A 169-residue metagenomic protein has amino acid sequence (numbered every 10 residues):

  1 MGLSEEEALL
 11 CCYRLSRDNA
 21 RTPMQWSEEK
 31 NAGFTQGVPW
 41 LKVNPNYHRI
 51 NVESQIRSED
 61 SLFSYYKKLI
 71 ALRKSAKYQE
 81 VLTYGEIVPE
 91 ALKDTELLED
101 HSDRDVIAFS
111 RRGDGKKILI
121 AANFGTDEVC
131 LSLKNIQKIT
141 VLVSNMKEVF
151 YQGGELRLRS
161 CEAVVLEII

Functional and structural regions predicted by a protein language model:
M1-I118, F124-E128: Loop/helix patches that line or flank the sugar-binding groove of alpha-linked glycan CAZymes
N31-A32, K147-F150, A163: A short acidic, often aromatic-flanked loop/helix-cap motif at beta-alpha or helix-coil junctions that lines enzyme
E96-D100, E148-Y151, L156: Short, exposed beta-strand/loop patches in secreted or surface proteins that constitute
V106-A108, I118-A122, T140-V141, E162-E167: Ordered hydrophobic segments in well-structured contexts
E128-M146: Beta-strand-rich binding/interaction modules
Q152-I169: C-terminal beta-strand-rich structural cap/linker in extracellular carbohydrate-active enzymes
